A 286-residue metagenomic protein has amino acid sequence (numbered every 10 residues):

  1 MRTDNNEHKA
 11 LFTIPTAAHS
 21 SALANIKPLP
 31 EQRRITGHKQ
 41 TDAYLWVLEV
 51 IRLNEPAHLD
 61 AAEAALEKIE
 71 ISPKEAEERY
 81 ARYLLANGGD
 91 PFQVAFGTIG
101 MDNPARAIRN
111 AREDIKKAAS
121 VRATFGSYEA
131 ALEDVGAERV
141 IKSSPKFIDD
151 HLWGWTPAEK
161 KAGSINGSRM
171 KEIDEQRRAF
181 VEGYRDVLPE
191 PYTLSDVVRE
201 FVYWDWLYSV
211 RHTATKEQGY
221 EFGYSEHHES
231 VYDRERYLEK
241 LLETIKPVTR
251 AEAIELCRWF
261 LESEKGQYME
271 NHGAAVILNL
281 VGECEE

Functional and structural regions predicted by a protein language model:
M1-I141: Intrinsically disordered, low-structural-confidence terminal and linker regions
A65, R79, A107, A111 (+7 more regions): Charge-rich, solvent-exposed alpha-helical interaction surfaces
A118, L194-K216, L238: Non-transmembrane amphipathic alpha-helical segments
A119, T124-E172: Low-complexity, serine/threonine/proline-enriched polar segments
H151-K161, I165-E172, Q176, G219-G223 (+1 more regions): Short interaction-hotspot residues at assembly and binding interfaces
K160-G163, G167, D174, R178-D205: Short, charge/polar-rich alpha-helical segments
K216-Y224, K246-P247: Charged, low-complexity interaction regions
E229-E286: Alpha-helical oligomerization segments
